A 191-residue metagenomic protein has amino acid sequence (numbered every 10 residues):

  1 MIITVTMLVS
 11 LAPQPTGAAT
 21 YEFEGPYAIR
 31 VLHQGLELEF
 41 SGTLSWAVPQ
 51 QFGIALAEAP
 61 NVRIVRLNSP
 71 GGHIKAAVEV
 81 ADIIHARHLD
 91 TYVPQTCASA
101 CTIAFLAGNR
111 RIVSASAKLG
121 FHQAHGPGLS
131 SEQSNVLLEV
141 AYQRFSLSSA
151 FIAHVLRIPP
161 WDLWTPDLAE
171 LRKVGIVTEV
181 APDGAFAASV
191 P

Functional and structural regions predicted by a protein language model:
M1-A12: Bacterial N-terminal signal peptides
A18-A19, F23-Q51: STAS-typified acidic loop motif
F40, V65, F105, L171: Terminal peptide-recognition signature
G42-Q50, G71-V78, Q95, S99 (+3 more regions): Soluble non-cytosolic domains of exported or imported proteins
P49-L56, A77-A81, H85, T102 (+5 more regions): Extracytoplasmic/secreted envelope proteins and their assembly/folding machinery, especially bacterial periplasmic
A59-A76, D90-T96: Short, glycine-/small-residue-enriched flexible loop/hinge segments at domain edges that mediate gating
H85, L89-G126: Glycine-rich beta-to-alpha active-site loop
Q123-P191: Charged, glycine-interspersed solvent-exposed loop segments at helix/strand-loop junctions that cap or gate access
